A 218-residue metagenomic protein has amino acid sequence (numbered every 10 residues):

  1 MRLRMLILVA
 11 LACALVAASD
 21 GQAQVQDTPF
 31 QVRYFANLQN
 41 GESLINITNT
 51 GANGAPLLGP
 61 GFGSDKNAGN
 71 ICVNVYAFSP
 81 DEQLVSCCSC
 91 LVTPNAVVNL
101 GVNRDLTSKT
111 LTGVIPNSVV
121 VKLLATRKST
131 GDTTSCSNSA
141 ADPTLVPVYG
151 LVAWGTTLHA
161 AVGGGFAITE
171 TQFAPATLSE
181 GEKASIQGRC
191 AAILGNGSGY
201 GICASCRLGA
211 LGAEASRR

Functional and structural regions predicted by a protein language model:
M1-A23: Sec-dependent, cleavable N-terminal signal peptides
S19-R218: Gly/Pro-rich, tryptophan- and cysteine-flecked surface segments typical of secreted/extracellular proteins
